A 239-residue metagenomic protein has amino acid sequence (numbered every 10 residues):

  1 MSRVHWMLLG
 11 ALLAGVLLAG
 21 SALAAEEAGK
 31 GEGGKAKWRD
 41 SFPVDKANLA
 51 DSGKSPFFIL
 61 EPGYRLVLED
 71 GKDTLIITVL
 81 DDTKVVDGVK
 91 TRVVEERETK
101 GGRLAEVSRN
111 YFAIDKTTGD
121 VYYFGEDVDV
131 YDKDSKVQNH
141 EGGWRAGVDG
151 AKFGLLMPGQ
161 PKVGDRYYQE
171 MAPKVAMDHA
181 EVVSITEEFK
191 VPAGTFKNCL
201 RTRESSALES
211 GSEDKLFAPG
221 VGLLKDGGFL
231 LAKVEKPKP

Functional and structural regions predicted by a protein language model:
M1-G10: Bacterial N-terminal signal peptides that target proteins for export
R3, A24-A25: Intrinsically disordered, low-complexity regions enriched for glutamine and histidine
L9-G20: Bacterial N-terminal signal peptides
A25-P239: Conserved functional acidic sites
